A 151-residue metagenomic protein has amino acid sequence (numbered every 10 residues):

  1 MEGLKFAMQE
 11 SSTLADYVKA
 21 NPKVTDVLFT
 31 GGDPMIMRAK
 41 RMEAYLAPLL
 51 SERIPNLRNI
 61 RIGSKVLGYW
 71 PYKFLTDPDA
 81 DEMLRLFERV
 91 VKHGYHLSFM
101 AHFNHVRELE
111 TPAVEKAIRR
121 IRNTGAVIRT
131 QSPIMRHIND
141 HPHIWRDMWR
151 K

Functional and structural regions predicted by a protein language model:
M1-Q9, I62: Canonical Radical SAM [4Fe-4S] cluster-binding loop centered on the CxxxCxxC motif and its immediate flanking residues
S11-D26, M35-K151: Conserved AdoMet/S-adenosylmethionine-binding subsite of the radical SAM
G32: Short acidic donor-binding/metal-coordinating loop in glycosyltransferase active sites
